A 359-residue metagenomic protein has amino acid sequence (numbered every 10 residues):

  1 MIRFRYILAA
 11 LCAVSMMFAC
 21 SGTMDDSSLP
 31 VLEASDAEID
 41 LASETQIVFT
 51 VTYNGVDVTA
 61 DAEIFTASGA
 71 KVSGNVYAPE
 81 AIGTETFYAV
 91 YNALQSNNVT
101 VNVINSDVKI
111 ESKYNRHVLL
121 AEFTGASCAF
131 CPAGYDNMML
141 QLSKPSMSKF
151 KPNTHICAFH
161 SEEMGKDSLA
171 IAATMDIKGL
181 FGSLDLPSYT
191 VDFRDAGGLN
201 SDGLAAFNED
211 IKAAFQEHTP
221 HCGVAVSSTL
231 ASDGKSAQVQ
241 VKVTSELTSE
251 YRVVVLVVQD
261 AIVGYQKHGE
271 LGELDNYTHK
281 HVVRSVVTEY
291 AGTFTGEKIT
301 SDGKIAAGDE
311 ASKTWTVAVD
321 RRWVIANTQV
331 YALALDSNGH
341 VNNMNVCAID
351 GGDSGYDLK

Functional and structural regions predicted by a protein language model:
M1-T50, L94-N115, G355-K359: Bacterial Sec-dependent N-terminal signal peptides
V51, V56-K71, Y189-V191: Change to "...patches in solvent-exposed regions of secreted, membrane-anchored, or virion-exposed structural
G69-N75, E310-S312: Short, solvent-exposed loop/turn segments in extracellular or other extracytoplasmic domains
V76-T84: Solvent-exposed segments in extracellular or luminal domains encompassing
G83-A93: Append "Rare intracellular matches occur via the same short Y/T/C beta-strand/loop motifs
N92-L94, N338-G339: Short, solvent-exposed loop/turn segments at the edges of extracellular beta-sandwich modules
E111-H155, F159: Local sequence-structure signature of Cys/Sec-based thiol-disulfide redox active-site neighborhoods
H155-K359: Short, conserved sequence motifs used for protein processing/export or organelle targeting and for catalysis
